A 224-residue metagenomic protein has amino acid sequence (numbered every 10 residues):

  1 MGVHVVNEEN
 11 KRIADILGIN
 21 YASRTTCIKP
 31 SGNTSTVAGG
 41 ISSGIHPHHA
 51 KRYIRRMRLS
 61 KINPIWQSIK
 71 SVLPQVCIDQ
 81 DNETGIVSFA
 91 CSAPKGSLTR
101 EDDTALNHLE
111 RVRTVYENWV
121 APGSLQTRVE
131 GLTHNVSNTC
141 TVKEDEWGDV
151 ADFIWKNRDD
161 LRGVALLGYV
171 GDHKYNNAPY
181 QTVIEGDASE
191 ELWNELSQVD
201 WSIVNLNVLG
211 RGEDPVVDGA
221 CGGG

Functional and structural regions predicted by a protein language model:
M1-K29: Internal maturation/activation junctions in enzymes
V3, D15, P30, V37-C221: Catalytic alpha/beta core of large soluble enzyme barrels
S23, T36-V37: Short capping micro-motif at the N-terminus of alpha-helices
